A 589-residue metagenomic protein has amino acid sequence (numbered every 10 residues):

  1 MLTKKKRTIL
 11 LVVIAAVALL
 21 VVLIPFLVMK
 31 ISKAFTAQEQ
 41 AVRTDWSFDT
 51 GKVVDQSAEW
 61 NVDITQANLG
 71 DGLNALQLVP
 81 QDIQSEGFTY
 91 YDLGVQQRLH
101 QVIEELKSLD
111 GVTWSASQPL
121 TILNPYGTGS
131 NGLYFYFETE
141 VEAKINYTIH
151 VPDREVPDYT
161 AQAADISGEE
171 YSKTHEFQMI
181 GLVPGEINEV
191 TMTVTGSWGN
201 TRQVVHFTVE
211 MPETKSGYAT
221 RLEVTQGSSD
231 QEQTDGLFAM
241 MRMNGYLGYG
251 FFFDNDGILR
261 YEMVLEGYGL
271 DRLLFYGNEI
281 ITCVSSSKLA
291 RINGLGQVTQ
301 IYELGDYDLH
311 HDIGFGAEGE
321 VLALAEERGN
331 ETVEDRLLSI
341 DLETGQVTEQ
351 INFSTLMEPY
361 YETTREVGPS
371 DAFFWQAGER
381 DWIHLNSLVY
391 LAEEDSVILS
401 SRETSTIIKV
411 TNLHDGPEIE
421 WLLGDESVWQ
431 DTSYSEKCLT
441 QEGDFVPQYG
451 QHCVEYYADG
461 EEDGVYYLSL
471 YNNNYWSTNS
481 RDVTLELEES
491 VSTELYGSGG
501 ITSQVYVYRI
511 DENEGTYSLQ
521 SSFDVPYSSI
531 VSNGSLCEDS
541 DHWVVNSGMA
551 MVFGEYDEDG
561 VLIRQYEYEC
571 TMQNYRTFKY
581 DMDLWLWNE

Functional and structural regions predicted by a protein language model:
M1-L2, F35: Short, aromatic- and cysteine-enriched interfacial helices/patches that mediate contacts at lipid membranes
L2-K5, T44-F48, V53-A67, L78 (+4 more regions): Hydrophobic transmembrane signal anchors and adjacent membrane-proximal interface regions, especially in viral
L2-L19: N-terminal Sec-pathway targeting helices
I9-V13, L23-T113: Intrinsically disordered, low-structural-confidence terminal and linker regions
E39-V42, P152, A163-A164: A generic "folded-domain core" signal
N74-V151, S172-E176, I180-E589: Histidine-/acidic-rich catalytic cores in large beta-rich domains
R154-E170: Solvent-exposed serine/threonine-rich low-complexity stretches and specific carbohydrate-binding patches
